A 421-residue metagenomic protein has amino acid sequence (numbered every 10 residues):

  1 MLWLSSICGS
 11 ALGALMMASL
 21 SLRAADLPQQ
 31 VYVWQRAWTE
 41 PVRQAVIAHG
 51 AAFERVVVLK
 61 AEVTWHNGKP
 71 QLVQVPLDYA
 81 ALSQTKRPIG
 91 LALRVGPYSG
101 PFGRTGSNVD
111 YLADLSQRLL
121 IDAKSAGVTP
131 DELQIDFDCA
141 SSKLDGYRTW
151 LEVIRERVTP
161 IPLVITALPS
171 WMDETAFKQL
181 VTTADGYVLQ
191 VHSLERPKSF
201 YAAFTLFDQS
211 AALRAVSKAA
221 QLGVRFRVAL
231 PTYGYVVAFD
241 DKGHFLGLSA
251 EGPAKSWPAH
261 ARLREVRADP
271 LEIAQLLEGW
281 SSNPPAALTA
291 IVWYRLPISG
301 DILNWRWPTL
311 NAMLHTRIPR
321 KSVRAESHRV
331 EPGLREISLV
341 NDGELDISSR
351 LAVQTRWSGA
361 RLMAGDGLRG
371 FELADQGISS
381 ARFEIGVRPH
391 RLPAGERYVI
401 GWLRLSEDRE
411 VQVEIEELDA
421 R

Functional and structural regions predicted by a protein language model:
L27-Y32, A61-T64, G68-L189: Chitinase-like catalytic core of GlcNAc-active glycosidases
A37-A48, V109-K124, W171-F177, P270-S281: Short, acidic/polar
T39-W65, A123-G127, A286: Catalytic domains of carbohydrate-active enzymes, especially glycoside hydrolases
V56, I135, Y187, V228 (+1 more regions): Conserved, mostly hydrophobic/aromatic
T149-G252: Substrate-binding surface in catalytic domains of secreted glycosidases
Y233-Y235, D241-R317: Substrate-binding cleft of secreted/luminal carbohydrate-active enzymes
E336-S349, T355: Asparagine-centered strand-capping/turn motif at beta-strand->loop junctions
A364-L403: Intrinsically disordered, low-complexity Pro/Gly/Ser/Thr-rich segments with frequent PxxP/GP/PP motifs and embedded
